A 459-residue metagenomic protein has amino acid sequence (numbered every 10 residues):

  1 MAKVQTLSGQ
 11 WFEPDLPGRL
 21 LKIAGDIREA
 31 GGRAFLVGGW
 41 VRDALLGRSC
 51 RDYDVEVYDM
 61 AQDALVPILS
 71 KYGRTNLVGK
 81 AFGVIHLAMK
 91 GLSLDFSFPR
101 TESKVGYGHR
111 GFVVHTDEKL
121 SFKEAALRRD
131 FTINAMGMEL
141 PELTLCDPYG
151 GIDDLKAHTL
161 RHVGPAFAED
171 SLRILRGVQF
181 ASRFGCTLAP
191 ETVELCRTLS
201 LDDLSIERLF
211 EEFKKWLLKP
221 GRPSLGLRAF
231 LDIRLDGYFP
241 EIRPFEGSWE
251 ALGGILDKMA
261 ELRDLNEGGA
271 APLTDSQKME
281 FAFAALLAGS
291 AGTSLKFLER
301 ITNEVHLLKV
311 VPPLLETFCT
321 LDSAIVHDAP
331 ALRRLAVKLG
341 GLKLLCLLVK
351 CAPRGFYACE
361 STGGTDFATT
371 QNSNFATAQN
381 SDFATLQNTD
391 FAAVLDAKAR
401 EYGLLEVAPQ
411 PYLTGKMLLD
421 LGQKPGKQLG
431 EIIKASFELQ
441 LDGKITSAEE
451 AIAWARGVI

Functional and structural regions predicted by a protein language model:
M1-I459: Catalytic cores of the polymerase beta-like nucleotidyltransferase superfamily and closely associated nucleotide
